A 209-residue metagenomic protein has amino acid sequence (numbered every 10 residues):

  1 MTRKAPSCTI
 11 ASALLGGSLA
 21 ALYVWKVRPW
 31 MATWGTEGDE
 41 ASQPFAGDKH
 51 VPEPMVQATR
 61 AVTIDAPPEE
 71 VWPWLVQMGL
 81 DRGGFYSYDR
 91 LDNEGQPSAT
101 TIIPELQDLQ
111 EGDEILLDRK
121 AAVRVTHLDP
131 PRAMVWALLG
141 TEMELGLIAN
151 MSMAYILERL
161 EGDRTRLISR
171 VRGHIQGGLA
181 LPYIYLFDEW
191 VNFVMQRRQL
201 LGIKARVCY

Functional and structural regions predicted by a protein language model:
T2-R28: Hydrophobic alpha-helical topogenic segments used for membrane insertion/localization
P6-C8, R60-T63, P131: The feature preferentially marks the first beta-strand/turn patch immediately downstream of a bacterial lipoprotein
L19-E114, R206-Y209: Hydrophobic ligand-binding cavity/cleft-lining segments
W34, E40-A41, T141-R197, L201-A205: Beta-strand/loop substructures that line and gate deep hydrophobic ligand-binding cavities in soluble
Q57-T59, R119-A121, I148-A154: Short, surface-exposed coil-to-beta transition loops
D65-E69, T126-A133, I156-R166, K204-Y209: A short, structured loop/turn motif at beta-sheet edges
A99-I102, L116, A121-H127: Membrane-proximal intrinsically disordered regions of secretory-pathway and membrane-system proteins
L106-G112, L128-A137: Short, hydrophobic/aromatic-rich segments at coil-to-beta transitions
